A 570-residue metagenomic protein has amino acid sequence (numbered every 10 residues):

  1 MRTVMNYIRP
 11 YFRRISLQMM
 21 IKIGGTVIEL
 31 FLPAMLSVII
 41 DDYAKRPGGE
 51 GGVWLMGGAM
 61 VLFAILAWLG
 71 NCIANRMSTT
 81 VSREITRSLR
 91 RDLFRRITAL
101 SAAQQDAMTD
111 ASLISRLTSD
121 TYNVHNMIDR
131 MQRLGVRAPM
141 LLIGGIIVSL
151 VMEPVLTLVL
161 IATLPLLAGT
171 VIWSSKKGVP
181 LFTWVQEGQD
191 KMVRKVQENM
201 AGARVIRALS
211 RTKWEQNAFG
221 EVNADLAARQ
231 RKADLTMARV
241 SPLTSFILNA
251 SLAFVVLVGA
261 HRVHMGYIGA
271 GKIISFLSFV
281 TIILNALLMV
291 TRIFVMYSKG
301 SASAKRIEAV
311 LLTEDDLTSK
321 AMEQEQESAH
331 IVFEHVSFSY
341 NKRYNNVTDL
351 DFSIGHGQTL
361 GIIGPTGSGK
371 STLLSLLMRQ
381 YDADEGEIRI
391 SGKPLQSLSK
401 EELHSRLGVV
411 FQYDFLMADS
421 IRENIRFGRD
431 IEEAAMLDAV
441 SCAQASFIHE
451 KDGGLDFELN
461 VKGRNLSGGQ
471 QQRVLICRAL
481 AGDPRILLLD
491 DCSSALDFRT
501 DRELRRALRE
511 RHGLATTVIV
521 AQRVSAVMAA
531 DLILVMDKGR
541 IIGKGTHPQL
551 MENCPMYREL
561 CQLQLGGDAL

Functional and structural regions predicted by a protein language model:
R9, I15-I73, L150-V155, G266-A270: Transmembrane helix-loop-helix hairpins at lipid-water interfaces of multipass membrane proteins, especially the type-1
R9-R13, S78, A99-A103, S119-Q132 (+7 more regions): An intracellular "coupling" helix at the cytosolic face of ABC transporter transmembrane type-1 domains
M20, G24, I28-L32, G70 (+4 more regions): Hydrophobic alpha-helical transmembrane segments of ABC transporter permease domains
M20-I21, G25-D41, F63-D110, I114 (+13 more regions): Juxtamembrane helix-loop junctions of ABC transporter transmembrane domains
P47-G49, G58, V148-A162, L235-K305 (+1 more regions): Helix-loop-helix
L93, I97, I206, I307 (+1 more regions): Helix-loop junctions and hydrophobic alpha-helical segments within the transmembrane domains of large membrane
A201, V280-K342, D382-E385, R389 (+2 more regions): ABC transporter TMD-NBD coupling linker
Q326-L570: ABC-type nucleotide-binding domain
